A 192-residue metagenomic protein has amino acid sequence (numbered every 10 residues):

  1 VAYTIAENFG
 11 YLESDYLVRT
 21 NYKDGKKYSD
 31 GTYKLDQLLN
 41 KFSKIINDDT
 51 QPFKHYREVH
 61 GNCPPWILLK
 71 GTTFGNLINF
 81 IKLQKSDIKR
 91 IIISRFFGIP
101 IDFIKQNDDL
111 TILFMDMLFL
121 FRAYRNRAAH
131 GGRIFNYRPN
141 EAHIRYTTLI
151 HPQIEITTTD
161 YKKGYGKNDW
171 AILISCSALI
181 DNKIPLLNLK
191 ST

Functional and structural regions predicted by a protein language model:
V1-T192: Long, contiguous internal "core" modules enriched in hydrophobic/ aromatic residues
